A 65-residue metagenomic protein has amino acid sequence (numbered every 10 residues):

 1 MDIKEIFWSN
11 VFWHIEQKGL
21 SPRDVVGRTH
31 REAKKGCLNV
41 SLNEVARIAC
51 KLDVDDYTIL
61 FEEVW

Functional and structural regions predicted by a protein language model:
M1-P22: A short, Lys/Arg-rich alpha-helix, primarily the initiator
I6-F7, V25-R28, V40: Alpha-helix N-cap/N′ positions at the starts of helices
N10, S21, S41-E44, D55: Residues that mark the N-terminal boundary/hinge immediately upstream of a DNA-recognition element
E16-K35: Short alpha-helical DNA-recognition segment
R28-T29, K51-V54: A short, basic/aromatic helix-end/turn motif that makes direct DNA contacts
G36-C50: Short, basic-rich loop-to-helix N-cap that marks the start of a DNA-contacting helix
D53-W65: Short C-terminal boundary/hinge segments that cap the last helix of small helical domains
